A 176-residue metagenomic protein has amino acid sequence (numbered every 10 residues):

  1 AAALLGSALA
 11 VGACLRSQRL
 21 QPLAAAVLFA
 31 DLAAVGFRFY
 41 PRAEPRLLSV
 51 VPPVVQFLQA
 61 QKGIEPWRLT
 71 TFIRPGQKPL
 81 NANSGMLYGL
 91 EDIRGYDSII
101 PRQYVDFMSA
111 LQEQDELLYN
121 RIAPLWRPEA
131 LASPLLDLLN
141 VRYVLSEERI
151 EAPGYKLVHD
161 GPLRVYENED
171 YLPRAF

Functional and structural regions predicted by a protein language model:
A1-F176: Conserved luminal/periplasmic juxtamembrane motif of membrane-embedded glycan-processing enzymes
